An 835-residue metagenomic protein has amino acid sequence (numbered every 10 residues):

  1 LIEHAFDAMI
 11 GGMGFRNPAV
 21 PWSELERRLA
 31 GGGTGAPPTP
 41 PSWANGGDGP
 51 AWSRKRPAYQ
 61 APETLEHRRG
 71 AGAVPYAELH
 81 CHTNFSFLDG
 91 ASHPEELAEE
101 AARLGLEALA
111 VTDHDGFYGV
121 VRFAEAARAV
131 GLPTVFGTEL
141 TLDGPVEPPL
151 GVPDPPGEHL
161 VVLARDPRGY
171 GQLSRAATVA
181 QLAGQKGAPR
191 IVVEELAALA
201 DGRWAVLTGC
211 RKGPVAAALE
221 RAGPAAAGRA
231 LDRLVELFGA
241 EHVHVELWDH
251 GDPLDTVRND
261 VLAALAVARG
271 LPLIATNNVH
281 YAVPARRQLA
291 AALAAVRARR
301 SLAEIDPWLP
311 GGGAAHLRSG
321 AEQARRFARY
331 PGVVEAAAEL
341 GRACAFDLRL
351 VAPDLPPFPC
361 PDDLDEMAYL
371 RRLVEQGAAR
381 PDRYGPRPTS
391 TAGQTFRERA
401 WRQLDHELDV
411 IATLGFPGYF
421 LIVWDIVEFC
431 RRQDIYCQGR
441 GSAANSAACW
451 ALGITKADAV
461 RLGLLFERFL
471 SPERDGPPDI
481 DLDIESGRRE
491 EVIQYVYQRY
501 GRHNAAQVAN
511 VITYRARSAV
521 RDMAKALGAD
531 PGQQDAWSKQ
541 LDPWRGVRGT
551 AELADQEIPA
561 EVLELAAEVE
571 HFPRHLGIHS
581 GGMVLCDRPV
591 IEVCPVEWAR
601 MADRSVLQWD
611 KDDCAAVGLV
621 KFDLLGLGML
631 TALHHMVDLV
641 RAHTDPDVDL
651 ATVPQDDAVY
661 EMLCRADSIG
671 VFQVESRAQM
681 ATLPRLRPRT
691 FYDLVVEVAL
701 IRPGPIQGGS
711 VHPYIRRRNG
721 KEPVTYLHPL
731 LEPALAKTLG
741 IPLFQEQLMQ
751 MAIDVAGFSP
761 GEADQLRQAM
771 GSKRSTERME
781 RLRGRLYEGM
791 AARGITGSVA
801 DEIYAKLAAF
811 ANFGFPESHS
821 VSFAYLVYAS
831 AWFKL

Functional and structural regions predicted by a protein language model:
I2-L835: Alpha-helical scaffold/interaction cores of sigma-54-like transcription cofactors and many family A DNA polymerases
